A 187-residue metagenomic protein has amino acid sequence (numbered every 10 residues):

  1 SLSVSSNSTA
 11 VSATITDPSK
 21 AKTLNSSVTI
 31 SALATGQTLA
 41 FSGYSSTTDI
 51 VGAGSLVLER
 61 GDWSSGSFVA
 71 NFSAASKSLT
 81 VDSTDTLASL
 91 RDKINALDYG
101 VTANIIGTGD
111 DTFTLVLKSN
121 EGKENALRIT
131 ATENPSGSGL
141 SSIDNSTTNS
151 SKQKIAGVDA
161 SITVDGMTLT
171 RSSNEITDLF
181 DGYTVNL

Functional and structural regions predicted by a protein language model:
S1-L187: Bacterial flagellar/type III secretion structural subunits and associated motility module proteins, recognized via
